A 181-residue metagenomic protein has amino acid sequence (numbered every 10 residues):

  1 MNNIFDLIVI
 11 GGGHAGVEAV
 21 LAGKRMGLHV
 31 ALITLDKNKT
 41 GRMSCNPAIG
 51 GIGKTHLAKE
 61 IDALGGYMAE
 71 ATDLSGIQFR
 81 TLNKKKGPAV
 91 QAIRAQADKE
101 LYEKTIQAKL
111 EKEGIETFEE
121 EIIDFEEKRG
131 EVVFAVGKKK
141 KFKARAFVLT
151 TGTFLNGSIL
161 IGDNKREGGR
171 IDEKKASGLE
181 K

Functional and structural regions predicted by a protein language model:
N2-A15: Beta1/beta-strand and adjacent pyrophosphate-binding region of the FAD-binding site in flavoprotein oxidoreductases
N3-F5, G137-A146: Core beta-strand elements of the Rossmann-like FAD/NAD(P) dinucleotide-binding domain in flavoenzyme oxidoreductases
I4, L21-K128, T150-R170, K174 (+1 more regions): Conserved N-terminal/central alpha/beta ligand/cofactor-binding core
G11, A144, T150-T151: Short, well-ordered coil/turn residues at beta-beta hairpins and beta-strand->alpha-helix junctions within
E126-K141: Conserved beta-strand-loop-beta-strand element in the redox core of flavoprotein oxidoreductases
